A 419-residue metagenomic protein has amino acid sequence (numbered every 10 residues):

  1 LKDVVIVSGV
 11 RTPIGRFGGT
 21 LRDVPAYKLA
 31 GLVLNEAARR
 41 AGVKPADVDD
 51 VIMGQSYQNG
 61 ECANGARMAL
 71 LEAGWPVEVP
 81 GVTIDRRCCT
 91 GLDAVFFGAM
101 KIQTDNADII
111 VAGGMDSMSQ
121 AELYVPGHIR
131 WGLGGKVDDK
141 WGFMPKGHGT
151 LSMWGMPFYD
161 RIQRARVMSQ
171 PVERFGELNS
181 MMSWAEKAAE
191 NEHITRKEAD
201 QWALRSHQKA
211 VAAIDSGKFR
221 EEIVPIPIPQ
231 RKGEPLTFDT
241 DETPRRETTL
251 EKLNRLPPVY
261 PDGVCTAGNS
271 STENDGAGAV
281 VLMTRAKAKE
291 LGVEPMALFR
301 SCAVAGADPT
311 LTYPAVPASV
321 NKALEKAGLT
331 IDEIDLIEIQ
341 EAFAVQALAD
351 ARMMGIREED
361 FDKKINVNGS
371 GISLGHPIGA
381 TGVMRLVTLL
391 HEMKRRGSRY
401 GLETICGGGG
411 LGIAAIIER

Functional and structural regions predicted by a protein language model:
L1-E61, G65-A73, V77-P80, W184-R196 (+5 more regions): Conserved active-site "lid/cap" helical segment
L1-G9, E173-M181, E294-A297: Short coil-to-beta-strand
S8-G9, I110-D116, L282, T404-C406: Short beta-strand segments
R11-T12, R22-D23, Y27-L32, R40 (+3 more regions): N-terminal extracellular/periplasmic Venus flytrap/periplasmic-binding protein-like
T12, Q58, M115-M118, R231: Short glycine-rich anion-binding loops that position phosphate/pyrophosphate groups of nucleotides and phosphorylated
K28-L29, G176-M181, P314-A315, E341: Short acidic alpha-helix initiation/capping motifs at coil-to-helix transition points, especially at protein N-termini
Y57-N64, M68-L71, W75, V82-A107 (+2 more regions): Claisen-condensing/thiolase-fold acyl-transfer catalytic domains that form or cleave C-C bonds in fatty acid
I110-K187: Flexible glycine-/small-residue-enriched beta->alpha junction loops that bind anionic phosphate/pyrophosphate groups
